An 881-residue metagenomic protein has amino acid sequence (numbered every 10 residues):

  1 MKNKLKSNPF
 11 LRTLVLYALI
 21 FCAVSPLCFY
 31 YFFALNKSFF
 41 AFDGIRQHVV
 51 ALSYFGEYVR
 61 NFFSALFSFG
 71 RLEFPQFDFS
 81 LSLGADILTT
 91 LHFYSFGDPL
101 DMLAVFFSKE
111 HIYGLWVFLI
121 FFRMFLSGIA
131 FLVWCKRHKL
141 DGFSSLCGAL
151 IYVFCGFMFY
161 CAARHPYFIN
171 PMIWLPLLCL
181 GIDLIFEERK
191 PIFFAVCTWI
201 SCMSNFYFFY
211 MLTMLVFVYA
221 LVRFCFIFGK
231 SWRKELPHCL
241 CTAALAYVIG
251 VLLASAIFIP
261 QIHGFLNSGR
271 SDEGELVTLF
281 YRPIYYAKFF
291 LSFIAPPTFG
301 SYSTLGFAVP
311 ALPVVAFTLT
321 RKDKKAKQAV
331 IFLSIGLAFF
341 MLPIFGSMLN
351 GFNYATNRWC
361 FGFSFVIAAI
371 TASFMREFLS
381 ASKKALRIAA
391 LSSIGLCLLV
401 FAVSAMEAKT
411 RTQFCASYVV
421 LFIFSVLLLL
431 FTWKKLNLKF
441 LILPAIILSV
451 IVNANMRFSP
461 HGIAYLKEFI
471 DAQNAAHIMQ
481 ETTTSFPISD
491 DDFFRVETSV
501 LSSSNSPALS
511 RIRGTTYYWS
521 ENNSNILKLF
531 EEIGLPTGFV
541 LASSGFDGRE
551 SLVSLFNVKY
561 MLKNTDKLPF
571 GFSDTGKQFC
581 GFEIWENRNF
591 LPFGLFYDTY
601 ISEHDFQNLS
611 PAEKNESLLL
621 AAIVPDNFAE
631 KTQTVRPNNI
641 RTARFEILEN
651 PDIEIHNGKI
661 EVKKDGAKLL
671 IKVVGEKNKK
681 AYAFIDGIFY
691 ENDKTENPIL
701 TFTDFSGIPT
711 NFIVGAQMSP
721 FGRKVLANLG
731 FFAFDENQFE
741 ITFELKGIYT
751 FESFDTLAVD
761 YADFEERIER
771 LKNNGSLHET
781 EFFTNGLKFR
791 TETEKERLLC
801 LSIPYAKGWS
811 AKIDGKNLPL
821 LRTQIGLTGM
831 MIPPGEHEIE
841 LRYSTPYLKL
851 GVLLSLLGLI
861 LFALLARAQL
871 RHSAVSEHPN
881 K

Functional and structural regions predicted by a protein language model:
K2-L5, F10, N639-K881: Active-site-proximal, structured, solvent-exposed surfaces of multi-pass membrane proteins that position macromolecular
Y17, F21, F121-R137, F143-F226 (+6 more regions): Membrane-embedded helix bundles of polyisoprenyl
A23-G128, L150-M172, F265-R270, V277-S301 (+3 more regions): Membrane-interface coil-to-helix junctions
R46-E73, H92-F93, P99, C239-Q328 (+5 more regions): Periplasmic/ER-lumenal interhelical loops and adjacent helix-loop junctions in multi-pass membrane proteins
L83-A85, T89-F93, I447-I470, S485-L555 (+6 more regions): Extracytoplasmic/lumenal acceptor-recognition loop(s) of multi-pass membrane glycoenzymes
L100-A104, R513-D652, H656-K659, L670-D686 (+2 more regions): A cross-kingdom signal targeting lumenal/periplasmic-facing segments of multi-pass membrane and secretory-pathway
S127-W134, W174-F186, M214-C225, P313-A316 (+4 more regions): Transmembrane alpha-helical segments
R189, F208, Q328-I344, M348-I478 (+2 more regions): Contiguous transmembrane helix-bundle modules in multi-pass membrane proteins
